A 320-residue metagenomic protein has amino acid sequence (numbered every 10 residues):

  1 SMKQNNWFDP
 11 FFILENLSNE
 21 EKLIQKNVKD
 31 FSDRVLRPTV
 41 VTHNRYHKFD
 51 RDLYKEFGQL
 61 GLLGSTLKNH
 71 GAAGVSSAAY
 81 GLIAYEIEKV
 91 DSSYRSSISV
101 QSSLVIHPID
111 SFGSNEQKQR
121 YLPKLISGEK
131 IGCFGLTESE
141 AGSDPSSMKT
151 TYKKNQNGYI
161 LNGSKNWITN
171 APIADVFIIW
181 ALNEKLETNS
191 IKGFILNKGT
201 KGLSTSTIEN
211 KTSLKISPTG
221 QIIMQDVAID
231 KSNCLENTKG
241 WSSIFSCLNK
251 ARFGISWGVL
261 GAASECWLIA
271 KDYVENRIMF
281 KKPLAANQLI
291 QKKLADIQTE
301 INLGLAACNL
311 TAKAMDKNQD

Functional and structural regions predicted by a protein language model:
S1-E20: Intrinsic disorder at enzyme termini
I13-L17, L23-I24, N183, S204-L303: Glycine-rich beta->alpha junctions and the first turn(s) of the following alpha-helix
R37-R45, K271, E275-A285, Q298-D320: C-terminal helix-coil-helix/basic helical segment that borders enzyme active sites and/or dimer interfaces and provides
Q59-E129, T169-V176, M315-N318: Internal helix-loop-helix
G128-L136: A short, Trp-centered hydrophobic/proline-enriched beta-strand micro-motif
E140-S143, W167-N170, L182-K185, K211-P218: Short Gly/Pro-enriched turn/cap motifs at secondary-structure boundaries
T150-K153: A structural signal for short hydrophobic beta-strand segments in well-ordered beta-sheet cores
N162-T205: A short core secondary-structure module
